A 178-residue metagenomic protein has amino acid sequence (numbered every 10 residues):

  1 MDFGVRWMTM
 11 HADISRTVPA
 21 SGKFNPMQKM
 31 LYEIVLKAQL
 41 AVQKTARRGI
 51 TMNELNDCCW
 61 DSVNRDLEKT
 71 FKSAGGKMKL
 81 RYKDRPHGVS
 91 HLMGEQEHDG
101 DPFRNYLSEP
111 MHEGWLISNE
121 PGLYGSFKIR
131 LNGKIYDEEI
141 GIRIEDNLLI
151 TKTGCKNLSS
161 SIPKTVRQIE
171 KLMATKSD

Functional and structural regions predicted by a protein language model:
M1-D178: Active-site neighborhoods and metal-handling regions in enzymes and metal-associated proteins
